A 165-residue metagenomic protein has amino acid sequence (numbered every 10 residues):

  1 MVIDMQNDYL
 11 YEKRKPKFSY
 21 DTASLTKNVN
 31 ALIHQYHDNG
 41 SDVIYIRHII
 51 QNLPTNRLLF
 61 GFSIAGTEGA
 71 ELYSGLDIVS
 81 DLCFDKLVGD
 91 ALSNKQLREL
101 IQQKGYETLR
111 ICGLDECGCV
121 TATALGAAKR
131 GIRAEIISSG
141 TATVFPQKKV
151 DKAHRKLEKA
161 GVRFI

Functional and structural regions predicted by a protein language model:
M1-I78, L82, R163: Active-site acidic carboxylates
N28-Q35, T121-K129: Histidine-anchored nucleotide/phosphate-binding helix
S41, Y106, I132, V162: Short phosphate-binding/catalytic loops that engage adenosine nucleotides
F60-I64, A128-K129, D151-R155: Short, hinge-like loop/turn segments at secondary-structure boundaries
A65-L114: Internal catalytic-core helix/loop-beta-alpha segment that presents or stabilizes conserved functional determinants
V79, K129-R133, E158: Short acidic, glycine/proline-enriched helix-loop-strand junctions
R110-G113, I132-P146: A short glycine-rich beta-strand->turn/loop micro-motif centered on a GG-aromatic cluster
V144-K159: Active-site-proximal loop->helix
